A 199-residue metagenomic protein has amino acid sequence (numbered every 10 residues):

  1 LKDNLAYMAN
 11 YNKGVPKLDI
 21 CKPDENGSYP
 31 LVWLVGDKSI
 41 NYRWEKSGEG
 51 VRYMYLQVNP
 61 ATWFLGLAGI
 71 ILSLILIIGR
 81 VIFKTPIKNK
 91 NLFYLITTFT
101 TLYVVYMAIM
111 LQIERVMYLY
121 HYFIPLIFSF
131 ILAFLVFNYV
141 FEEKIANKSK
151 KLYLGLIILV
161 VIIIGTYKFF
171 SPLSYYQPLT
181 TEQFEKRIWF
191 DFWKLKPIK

Functional and structural regions predicted by a protein language model:
L1, F134, Y139-K199: Transmembrane helical bundles and short interhelical boundary loops of multi-pass, membrane-embedded
L1-V32, Q177-L195: Aromatic-rich transmembrane-lumenal/periplasmic boundary elements in polytopic membrane proteins
E25-S28, D37-I96: Membrane-interface anchor segments at the N-terminal boundary of transmembrane helices in multi-pass membrane enzymes
S73-R80, M107, L111, V136-V140 (+1 more regions): Hydrophobic membrane-targeting alpha-helices
I96-T100, G155-I157: Hydrophobic alpha-helical transmembrane segments
Y103-M117: Transmembrane-helix signature of polytopic, lipid-linked glycan biosynthesis machinery
M107, I131, I163: Mobile, glycine-rich extracellular loop/lid and propeptide segments that shape or gate substrate/ligand access
V116-N138: Hydrophobic/aromatic-rich transmembrane helices and adjacent perimembrane loops
